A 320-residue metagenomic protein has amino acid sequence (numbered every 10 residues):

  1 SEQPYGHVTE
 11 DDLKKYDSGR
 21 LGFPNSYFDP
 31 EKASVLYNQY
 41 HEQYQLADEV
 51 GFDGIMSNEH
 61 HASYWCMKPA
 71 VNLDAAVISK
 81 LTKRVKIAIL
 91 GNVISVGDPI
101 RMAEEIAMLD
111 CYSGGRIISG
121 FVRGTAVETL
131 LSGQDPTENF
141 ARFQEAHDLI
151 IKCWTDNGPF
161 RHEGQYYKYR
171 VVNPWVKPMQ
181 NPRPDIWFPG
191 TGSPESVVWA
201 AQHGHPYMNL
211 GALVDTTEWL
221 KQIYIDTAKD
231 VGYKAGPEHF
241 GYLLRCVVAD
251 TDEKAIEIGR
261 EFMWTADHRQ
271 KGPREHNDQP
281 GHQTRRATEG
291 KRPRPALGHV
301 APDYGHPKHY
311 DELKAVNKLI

Functional and structural regions predicted by a protein language model:
S1, I55-S57, K86-L90, I117-F121 (+3 more regions): Hydrophobic faces of well-ordered beta-strands that scaffold small-molecule active sites in alpha/beta enzyme cores
S1-E31, E49, F140-W175, T216-I320: An alpha-helical appendage that flanks or caps ligand/catalytic pockets
S1-L81, P184: N-terminal beta1-alpha1-beta2 module of alpha/beta enzyme domains
D12, S95-H203, E218, Q222 (+1 more regions): Internal, glycine-rich beta/alpha segment that forms the wall or movable "lid" of small-molecule/cofactor binding
Y27-S34, A62-Y64, A88-V96, T137 (+1 more regions): The substrate-binding groove and active-site-proximal loops of carbohydrate-active enzymes, especially glycoside
V35-L46, E105, T191-V198, D311-K318: Short, acidic/polar
L81-R84, S113, W199-M208, E261: Glycine-enriched alpha-helix->loop->beta-strand junction motifs that scaffold or abut catalytic
